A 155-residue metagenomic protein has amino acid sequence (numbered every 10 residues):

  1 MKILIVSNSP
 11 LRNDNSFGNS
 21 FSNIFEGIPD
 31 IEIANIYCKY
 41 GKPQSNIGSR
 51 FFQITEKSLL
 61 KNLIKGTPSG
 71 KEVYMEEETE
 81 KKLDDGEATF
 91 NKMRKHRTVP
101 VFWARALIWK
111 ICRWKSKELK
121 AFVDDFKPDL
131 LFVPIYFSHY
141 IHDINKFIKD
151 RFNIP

Functional and structural regions predicted by a protein language model:
M1-M75: N-terminal subdomain of nucleotide-sugar transferases
I3, L130, P134, I148-P155: Active-site proximal beta-strand in glycosyltransferases
I5-L11, A104-A106, L131: Short, basic, glycine/proline-bearing loop/turn elements
S20, I24, D143-I148: A short acidic, amphipathic alpha-helical/loop segment
M75-L130: Conserved nucleotide-sugar donor-binding subdomain of glycosyltransferases
I135-H139: Short, solvent-exposed amphipathic helices
